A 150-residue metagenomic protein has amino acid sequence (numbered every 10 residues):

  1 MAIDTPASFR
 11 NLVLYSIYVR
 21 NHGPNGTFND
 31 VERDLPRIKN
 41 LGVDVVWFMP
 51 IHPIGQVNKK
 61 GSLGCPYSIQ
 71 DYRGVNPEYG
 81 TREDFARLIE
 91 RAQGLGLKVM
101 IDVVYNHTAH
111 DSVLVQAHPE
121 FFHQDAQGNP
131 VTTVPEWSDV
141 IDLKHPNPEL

Functional and structural regions predicted by a protein language model:
A2-V13, V19-G26, E32, P36-D44 (+1 more regions): Substrate-binding/active-site clefts of carbohydrate-active enzymes
